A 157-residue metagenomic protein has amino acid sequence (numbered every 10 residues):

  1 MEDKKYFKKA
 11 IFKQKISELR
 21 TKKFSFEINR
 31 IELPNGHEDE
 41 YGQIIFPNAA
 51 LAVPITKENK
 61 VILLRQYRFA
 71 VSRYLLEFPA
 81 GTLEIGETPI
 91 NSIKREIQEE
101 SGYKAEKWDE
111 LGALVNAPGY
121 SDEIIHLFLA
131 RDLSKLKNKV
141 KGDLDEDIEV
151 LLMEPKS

Functional and structural regions predicted by a protein language model:
M1, K23-E27, Q66-L75, S92-I93 (+1 more regions): Short N-terminal helix-initiation segments at or just after the protein's N-terminus
M1-R20: Extreme N-terminal tail/first-helix region
K15-L51, K57-E58: Acidic, metal-coordinating catalytic segment for phosphate/diphosphate chemistry, firing primarily on the Nudix
S25-N29, Y74, I124-H126, E149: Short beta-strand micro-motifs in enzyme catalytic cores
P34-N35, T56-E58, Y67, A130-S134 (+1 more regions): Short loop segments at secondary-structure junctions
D39, N48-L51, T82-S157: Unchanged
G42-Q43, Q66, V115: Short clusters of small/polar residues that mark proteolytic maturation junctions
F46-A80: A glycine-rich, hydrophobic loop/mini-helix early in the fold
